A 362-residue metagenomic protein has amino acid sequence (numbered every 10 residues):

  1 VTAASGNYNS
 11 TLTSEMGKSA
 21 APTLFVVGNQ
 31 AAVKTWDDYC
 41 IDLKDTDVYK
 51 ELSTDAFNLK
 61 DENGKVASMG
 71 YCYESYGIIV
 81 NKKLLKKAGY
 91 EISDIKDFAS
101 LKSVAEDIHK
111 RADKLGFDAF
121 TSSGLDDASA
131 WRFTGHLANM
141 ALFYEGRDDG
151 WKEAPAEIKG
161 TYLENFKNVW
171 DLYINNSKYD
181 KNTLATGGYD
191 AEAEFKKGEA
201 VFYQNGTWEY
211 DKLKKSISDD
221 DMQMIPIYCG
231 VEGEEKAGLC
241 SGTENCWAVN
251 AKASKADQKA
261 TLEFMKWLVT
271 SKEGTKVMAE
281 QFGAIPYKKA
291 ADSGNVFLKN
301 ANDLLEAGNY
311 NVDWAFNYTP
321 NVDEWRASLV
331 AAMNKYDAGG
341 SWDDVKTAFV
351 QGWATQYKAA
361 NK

Functional and structural regions predicted by a protein language model:
V1-D55, K83-G89, K96, V201-F202: Extracytoplasmic "Venus flytrap"/periplasmic binding protein-like
S14-E15, P22-T23, K50-L85, G116-D118 (+2 more regions): A structural signal for short loop-to-beta-strand junctions that line the ligand-binding cleft of periplasmic/secreted
G28-V80, R132, A138, Q223-I225: Hinge/lid segment of periplasmic solute-binding proteins
K44-D55, F120, G124-D127, A141-N168 (+4 more regions): Short, solvent-exposed loop/beta-turn-alpha elements that line the ligand-binding surface or hinge of extracytoplasmic
A67-Y71, Y76, K102-P155, A200: Extracytoplasmic/periplasmic solute-binding protein
K86, K110, E273, D292-S293 (+1 more regions): Conserved C-terminal helix/tail region of periplasmic/extracytoplasmic solute-binding proteins
A88, K215-Q281: Extracytoplasmic/periplasmic substrate-recognition and gating elements
A105-E106, W151-A185: Glycine-centered hinge/linker elements that transmit conformational signals in sensory and ligand-binding systems
